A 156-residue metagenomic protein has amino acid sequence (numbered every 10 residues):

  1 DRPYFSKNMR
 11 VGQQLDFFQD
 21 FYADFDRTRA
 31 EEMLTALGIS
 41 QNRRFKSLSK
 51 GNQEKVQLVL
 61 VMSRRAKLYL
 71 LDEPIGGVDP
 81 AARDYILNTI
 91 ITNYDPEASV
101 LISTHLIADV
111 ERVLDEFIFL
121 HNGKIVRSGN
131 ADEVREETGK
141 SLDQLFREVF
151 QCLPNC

Functional and structural regions predicted by a protein language model:
D1-I102, A108, R112-V113, F117-H121 (+1 more regions): ABC transporter nucleotide-binding domains
K124-R147: Conserved beta-strand-loop-alpha-helix hinge in the C-terminal portion of ABC ATPase nucleotide-binding domains
F150-C156: Non-catalytic connector elements of ABC transporters
